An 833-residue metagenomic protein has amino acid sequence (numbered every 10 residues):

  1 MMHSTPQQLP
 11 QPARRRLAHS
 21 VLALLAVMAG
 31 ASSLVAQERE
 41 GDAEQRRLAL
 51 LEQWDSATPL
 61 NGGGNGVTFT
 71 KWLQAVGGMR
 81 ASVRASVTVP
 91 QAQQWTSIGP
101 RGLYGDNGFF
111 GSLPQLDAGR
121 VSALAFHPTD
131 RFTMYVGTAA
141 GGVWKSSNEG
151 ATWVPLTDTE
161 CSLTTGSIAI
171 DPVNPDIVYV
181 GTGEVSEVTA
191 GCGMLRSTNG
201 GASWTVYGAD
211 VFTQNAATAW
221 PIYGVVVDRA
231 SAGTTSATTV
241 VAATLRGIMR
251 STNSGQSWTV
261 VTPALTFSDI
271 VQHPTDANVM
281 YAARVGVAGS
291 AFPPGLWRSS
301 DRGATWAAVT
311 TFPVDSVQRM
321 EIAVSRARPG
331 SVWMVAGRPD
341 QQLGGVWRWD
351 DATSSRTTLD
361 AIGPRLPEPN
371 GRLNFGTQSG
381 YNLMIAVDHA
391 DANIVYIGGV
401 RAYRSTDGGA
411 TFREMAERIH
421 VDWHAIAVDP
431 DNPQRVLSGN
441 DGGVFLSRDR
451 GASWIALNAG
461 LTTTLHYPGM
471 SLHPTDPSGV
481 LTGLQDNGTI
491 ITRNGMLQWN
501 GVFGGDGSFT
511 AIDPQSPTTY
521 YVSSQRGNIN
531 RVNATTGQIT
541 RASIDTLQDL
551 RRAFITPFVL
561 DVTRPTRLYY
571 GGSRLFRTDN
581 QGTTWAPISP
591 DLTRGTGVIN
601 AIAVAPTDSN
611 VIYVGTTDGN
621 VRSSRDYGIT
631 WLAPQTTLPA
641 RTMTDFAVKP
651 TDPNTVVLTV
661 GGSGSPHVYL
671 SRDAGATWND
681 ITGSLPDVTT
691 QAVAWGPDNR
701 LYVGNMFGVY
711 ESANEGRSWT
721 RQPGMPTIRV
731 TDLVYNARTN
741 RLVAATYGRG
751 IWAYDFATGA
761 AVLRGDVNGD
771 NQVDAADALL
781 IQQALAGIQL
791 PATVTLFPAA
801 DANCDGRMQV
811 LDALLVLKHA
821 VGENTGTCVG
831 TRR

Functional and structural regions predicted by a protein language model:
M1-R15: N-terminal secretory signal peptides that target proteins for export/translocation
R15-S20, L568: Hydrophobic alpha-helical segments, especially transmembrane helices and their immediate juxtamembrane helical caps
S20-G30: Bacterial N-terminal signal peptides
L34-A36: Boundary at the C-terminal end of the N-terminal hydrophobic targeting segment
E38-T758: Beta-propeller blade termini and top-face loops
T758-R833: Cellulosome-associated attachment modules in secreted, modular CAZymes
